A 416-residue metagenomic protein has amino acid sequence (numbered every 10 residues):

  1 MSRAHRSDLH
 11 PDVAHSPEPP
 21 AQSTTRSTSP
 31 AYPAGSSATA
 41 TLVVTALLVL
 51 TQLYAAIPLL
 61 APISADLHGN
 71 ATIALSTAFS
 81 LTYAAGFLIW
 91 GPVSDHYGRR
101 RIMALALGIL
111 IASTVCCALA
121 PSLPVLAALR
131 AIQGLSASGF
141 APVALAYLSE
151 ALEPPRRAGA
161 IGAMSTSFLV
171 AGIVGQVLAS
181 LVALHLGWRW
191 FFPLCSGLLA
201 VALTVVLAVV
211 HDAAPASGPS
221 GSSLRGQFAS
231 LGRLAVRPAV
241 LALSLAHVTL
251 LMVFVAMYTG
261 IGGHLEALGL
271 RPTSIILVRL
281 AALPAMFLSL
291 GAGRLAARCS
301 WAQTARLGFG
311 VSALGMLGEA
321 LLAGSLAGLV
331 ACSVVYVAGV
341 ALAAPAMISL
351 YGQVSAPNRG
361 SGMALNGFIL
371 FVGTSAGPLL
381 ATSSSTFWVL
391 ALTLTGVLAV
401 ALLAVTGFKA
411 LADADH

Functional and structural regions predicted by a protein language model:
T28-Y32, H211-S244: Juxtamembrane intracellular "pre-TM" segments in multi-pass secondary transporters
A85-P121: Conserved MFS/SLC helix-loop-helix module at the cytosolic interface between two early adjacent transmembrane helices
F87-G98, L288-W301: Helix-to-loop junctions at the C-terminal end of transmembrane segments in multipass secondary transporters
G98, L119-V125, E153, L322-G324: Helix-breaking motifs and short loop linkers at transmembrane-helix boundaries and internal kinks in secondary membrane
L129-V170: Cytoplasmic helix-loop-helix junction between adjacent transmembrane helices in 12-TM secondary transporters
E153-A208: Helix-loop-helix hairpin linking two adjacent transmembrane segments in secondary transporters
Q303-M347: C-terminal transmembrane helical hairpin of 12-TM major facilitator-type secondary transporters
